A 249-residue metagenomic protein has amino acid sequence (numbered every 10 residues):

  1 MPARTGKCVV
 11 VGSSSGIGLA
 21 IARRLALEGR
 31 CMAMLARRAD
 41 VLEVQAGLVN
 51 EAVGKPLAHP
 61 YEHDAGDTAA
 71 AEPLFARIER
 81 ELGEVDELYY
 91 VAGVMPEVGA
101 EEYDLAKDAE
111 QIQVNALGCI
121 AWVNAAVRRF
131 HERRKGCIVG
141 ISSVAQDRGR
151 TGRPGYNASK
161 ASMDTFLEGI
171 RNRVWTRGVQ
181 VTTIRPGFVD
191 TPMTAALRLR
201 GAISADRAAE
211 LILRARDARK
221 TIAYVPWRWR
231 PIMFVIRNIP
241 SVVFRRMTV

Functional and structural regions predicted by a protein language model:
S14-G16: Conserved glycine-rich cofactor-binding loop
G29-Q45: Conserved glycine-rich Rossmann-like NAD(P)H-binding loop of the short-chain dehydrogenase/reductase
V91-E97: Conserved NAD(P)H cofactor-binding loop of Rossmann-fold oxidoreductase domains
G99-E101, K107-I112: Substrate-binding pocket helix/loop in short-chain dehydrogenase/reductase
V123, S159: Active-site helix of classical SDR
S143: Residue(s) in the substrate-gating loop at a strand-loop-helix junction that position the organic substrate next
T176, T183, A195-F234: C-terminal helical subdomain
